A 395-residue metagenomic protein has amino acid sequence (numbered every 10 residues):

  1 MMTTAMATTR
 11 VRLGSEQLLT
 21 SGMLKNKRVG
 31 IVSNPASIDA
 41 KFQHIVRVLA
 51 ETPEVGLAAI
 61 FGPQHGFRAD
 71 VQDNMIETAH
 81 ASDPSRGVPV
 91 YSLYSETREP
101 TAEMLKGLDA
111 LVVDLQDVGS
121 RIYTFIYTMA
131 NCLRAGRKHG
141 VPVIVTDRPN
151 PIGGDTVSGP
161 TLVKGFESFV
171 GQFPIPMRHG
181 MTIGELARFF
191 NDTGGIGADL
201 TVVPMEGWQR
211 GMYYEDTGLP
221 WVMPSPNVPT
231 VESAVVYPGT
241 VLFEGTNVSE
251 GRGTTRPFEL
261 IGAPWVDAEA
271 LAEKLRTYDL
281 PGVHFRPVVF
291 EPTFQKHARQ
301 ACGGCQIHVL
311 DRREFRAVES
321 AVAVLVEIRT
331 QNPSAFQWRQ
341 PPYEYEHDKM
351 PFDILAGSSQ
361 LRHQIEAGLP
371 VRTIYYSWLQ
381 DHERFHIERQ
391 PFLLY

Functional and structural regions predicted by a protein language model:
T9-V55: N-terminal phosphate-binding or glycine-rich loops at protein starts, especially the Walker A/P-loop of NTPases
G56-H65, T146: Short internal beta-strands
A69-D73, I144-F166: Glycine-rich, charge-decorated loop segments at or immediately adjacent to ligand/cofactor-binding or catalytic sites
D73-L108, S120: Glycine-rich oxoanion-binding loops at beta->alpha junctions
D117-M129: Glycine/threonine-rich flexible loop motifs
F166-T240: Conserved anion/nucleotide-ligand pocket segment
W208-T293: Glycine-rich, aromatic-lined ligand/substrate-binding cores of catalytic and carbohydrate-binding domains
G262-Y375: Conserved functional hotspot residues or short segments at active or partner-binding sites across diverse domains
